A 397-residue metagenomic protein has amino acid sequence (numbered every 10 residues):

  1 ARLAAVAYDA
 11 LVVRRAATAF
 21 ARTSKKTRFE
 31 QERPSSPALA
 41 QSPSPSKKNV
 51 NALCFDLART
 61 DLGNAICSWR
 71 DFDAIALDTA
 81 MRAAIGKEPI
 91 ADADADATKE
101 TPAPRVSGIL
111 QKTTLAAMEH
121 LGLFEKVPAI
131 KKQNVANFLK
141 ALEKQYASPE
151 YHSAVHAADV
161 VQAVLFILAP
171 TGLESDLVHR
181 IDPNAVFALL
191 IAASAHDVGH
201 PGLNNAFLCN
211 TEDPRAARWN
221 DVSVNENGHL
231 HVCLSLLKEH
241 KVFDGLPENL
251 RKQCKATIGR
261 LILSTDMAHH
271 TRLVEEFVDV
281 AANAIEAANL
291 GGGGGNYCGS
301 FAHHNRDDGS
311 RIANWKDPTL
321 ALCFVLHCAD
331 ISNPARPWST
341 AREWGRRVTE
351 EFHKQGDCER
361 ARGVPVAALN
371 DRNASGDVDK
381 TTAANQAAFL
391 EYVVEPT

Functional and structural regions predicted by a protein language model:
A1-L39, P43-K112, A116-L123, Y151 (+2 more regions): Divalent metal-dependent phosphate-bond-processing catalytic cores, especially two-metal-ion Mg2+/Mn2+ enzymes that act
G122-P149, A169: Internal amphipathic alpha-helical repeat/solenoid segments
I130-Q133, N184, K252-Q253: Short sequence/structural elements of tandem HEAT/ARM alpha-solenoid repeats
Q133, P149-L168, V198: Active-site-adjacent "gating/activation" loops or surface patches in catalytic cores
Q133-N137, V155, D159, G228 (+2 more regions): Generic alpha-helical secondary structure signal
V186-L190: Membrane-embedded alpha-helical segments that form the functional core of polytopic membrane enzymes, especially those
